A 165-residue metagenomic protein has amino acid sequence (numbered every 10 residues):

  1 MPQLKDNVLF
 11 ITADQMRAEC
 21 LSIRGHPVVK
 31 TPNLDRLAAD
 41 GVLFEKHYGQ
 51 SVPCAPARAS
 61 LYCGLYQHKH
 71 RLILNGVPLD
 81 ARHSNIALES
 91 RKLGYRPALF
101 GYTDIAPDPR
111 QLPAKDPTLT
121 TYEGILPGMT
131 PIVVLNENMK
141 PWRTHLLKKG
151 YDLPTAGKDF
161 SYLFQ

Functional and structural regions predicted by a protein language model:
M1-Q165: Formylglycine-dependent sulfatase
